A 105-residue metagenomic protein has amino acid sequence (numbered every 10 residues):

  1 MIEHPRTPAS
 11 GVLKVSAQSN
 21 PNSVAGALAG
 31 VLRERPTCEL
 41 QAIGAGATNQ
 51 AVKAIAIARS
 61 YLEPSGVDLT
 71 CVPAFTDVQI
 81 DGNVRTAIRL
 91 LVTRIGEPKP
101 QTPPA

Functional and structural regions predicted by a protein language model:
I2-R6, Y61-P64: Acidic-enriched and Gly/Ser
H4-P36: An N-terminal amphipathic alpha-helical segment
L32-E34, A58-L62, R89-V92: Short, low-complexity, polar/charged sequence segments that are solvent-exposed and flexible
L32-T48: Short glycine-rich, basic-tinged beta-strand/loop micro-motifs
A45-C71: Short, hydrophobic/π-rich interface segment
G66-A105: C-terminal edge-of-domain segments
